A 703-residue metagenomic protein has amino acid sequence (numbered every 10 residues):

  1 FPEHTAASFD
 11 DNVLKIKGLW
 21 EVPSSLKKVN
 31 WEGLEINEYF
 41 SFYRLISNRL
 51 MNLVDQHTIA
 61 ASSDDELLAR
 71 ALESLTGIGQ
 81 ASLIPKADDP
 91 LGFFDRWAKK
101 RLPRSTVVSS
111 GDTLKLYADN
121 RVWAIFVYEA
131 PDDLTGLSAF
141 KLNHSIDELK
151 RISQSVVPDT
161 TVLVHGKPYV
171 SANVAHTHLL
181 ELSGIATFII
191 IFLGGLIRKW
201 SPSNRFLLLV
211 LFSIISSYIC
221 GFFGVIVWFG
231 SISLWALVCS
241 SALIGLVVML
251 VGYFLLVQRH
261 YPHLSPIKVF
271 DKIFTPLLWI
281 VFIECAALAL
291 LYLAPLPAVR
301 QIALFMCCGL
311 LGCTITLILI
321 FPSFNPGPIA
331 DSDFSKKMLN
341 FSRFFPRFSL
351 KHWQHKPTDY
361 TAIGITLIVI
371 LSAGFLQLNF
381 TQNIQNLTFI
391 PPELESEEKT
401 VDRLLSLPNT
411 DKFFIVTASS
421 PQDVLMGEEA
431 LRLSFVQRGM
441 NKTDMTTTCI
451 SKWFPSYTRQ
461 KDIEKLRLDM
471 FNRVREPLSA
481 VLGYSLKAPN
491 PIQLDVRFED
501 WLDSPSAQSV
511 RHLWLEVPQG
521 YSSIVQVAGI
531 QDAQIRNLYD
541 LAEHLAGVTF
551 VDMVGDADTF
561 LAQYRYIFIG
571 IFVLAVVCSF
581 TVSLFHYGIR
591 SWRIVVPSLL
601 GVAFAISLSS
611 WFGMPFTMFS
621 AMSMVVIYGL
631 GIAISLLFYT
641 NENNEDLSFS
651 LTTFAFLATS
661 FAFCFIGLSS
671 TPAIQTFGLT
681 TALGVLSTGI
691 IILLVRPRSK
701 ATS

Functional and structural regions predicted by a protein language model:
F1-G184, S335, L339-F348, P357-I569: Feature of extramembrane
D133-L137, H144, R151-Q382, A533 (+2 more regions): Membrane-embedded transmembrane helical bundles of large multi-pass transporters/channels
